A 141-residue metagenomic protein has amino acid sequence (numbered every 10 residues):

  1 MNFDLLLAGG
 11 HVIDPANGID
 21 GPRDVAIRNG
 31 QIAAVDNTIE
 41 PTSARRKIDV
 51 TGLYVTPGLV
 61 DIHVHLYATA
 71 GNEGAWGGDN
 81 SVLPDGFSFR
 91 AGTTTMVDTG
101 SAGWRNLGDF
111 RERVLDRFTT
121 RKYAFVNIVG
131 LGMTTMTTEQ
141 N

Functional and structural regions predicted by a protein language model:
M1-G58: Histidine-rich, glycine-flanked metal-binding segment
D4-L5, L83-S88, A124: Short amphipathic alpha-helical segments, especially helix-boundary/capping motifs
A16, V35-D36, A70, N106 (+1 more regions): Glycine/Thr-rich phosphate-binding loops of Rossmann-like dinucleotide-binding domains
R45, V50-D116: Metal-associated gating/positioning segment near the N- to mid-region
G100-G108, R113-N141: Histidine/acidic-residue-rich, glycine-tolerant segments that coordinate divalent metal ions
